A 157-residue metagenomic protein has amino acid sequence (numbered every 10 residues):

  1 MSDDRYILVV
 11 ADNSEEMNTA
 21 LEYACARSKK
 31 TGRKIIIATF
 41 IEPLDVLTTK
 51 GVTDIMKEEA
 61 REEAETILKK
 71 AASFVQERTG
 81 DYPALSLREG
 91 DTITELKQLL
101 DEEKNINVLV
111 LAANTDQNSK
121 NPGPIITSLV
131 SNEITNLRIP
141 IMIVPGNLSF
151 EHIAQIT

Functional and structural regions predicted by a protein language model:
S2-G51, N136: Small/aliphatic-rich secondary-structure junction motif
A20, L47-K50, K97-Q98, N121-P122 (+1 more regions): Short, well-ordered secondary-structure micro-motifs
Y23, E59-A71, E95: Short, solvent-exposed amphipathic alpha-helices that sit in or adjacent to ligand/effector-binding or catalytic
I36-A38, A84-R88, M142-V144: General small-molecule cofactor/ligand-binding pocket signal
T39-T66, I153-T157: Acidic, proline/glycine-rich short linear motifs
K70-Y82, L137: A structural motif corresponding to the C-terminal end of an alpha-helix and its immediate exit/capping segment
E77-L109, T157: Structural beta-alpha unit
E102-T157: Gly/Ser-rich helix-loop-strand patches that form or flank binding pockets for ribonucleotide-derived cofactors
